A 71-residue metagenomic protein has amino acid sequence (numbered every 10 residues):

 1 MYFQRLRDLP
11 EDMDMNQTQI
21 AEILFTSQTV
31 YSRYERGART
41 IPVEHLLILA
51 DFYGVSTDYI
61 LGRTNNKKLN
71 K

Functional and structural regions predicted by a protein language model:
Q4-I23, I48: Short basic helix-loop element that most often maps to the first helix and adjoining turn of HTH DNA-binding modules
L6, I20-A21, Y31-Y34, I60: Conserved hydrophobic/aromatic packing and binding residues within compact polymer-binding modules
D12, L61-K71: Short, charged recognition helix plus adjacent turn of helix-turn-helix-like nucleic-acid-binding domains
L24-T40: Recognition helix of helix-turn-helix/homeodomain-like DNA-binding domains that insert into the DNA major groove
F25, E44-Y59: DNA major-groove recognition helix of helix-turn-helix/homeodomain DNA-binding modules
E35, Y53, T64: DNA major-groove recognition helix of helix-turn-helix
